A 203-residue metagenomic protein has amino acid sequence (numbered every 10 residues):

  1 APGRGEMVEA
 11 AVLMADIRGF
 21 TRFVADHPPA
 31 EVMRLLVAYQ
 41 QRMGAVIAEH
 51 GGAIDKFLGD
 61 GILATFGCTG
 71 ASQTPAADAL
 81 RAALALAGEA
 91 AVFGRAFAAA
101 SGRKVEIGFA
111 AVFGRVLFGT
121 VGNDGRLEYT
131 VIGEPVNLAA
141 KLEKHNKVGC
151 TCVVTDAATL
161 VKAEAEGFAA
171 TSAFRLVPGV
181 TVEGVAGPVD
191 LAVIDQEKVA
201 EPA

Functional and structural regions predicted by a protein language model:
G3-R81, Y129: Catalytic NTP-binding/metal-coordinating core of nucleotidyl cyclase/transferase enzymes
V12, I62, I107-F113, L191: A structural signal for short, well-ordered beta-strand segments
T21, L63-A64, L117-F118, L160-V161: Nucleotide phosphate-binding site architecture
L36-G52, C68-F109, F113, E134-K144 (+1 more regions): Alpha-helical scaffold within the catalytic cores of cyclic-nucleotide enzymes
L58, A99-A110, T151-T159: Acidic/histidine metal-binding catalytic segments
V116, A139, H145-A203: Cytosolic regulatory/linker segments at or just downstream of nucleotide-handling modules in signal-transduction
T120-N123: Cytochrome P450 core scaffold surrounding the K-helix E-X-X-R motif and the conserved "meander" helix-loop region
